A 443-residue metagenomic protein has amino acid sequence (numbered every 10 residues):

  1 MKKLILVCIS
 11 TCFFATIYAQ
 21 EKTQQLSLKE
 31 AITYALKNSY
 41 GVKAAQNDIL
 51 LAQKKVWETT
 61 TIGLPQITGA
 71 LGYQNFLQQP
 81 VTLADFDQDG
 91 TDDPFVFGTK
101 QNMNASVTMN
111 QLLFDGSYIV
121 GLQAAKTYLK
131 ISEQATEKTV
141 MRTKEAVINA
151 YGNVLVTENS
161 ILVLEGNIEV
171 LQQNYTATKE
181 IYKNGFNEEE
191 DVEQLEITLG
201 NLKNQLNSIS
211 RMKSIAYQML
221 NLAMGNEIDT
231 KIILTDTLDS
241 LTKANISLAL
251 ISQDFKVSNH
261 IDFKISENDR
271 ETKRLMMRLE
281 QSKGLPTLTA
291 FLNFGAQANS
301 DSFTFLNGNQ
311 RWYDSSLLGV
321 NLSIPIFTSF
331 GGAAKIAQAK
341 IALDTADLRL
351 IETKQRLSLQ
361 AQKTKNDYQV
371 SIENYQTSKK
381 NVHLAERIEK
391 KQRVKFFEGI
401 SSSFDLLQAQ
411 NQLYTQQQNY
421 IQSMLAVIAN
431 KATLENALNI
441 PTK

Functional and structural regions predicted by a protein language model:
M1-K29, S39, V427, T442-K443: Bacterial Sec-dependent N-terminal signal peptides
A19-T68, G72, Q78, I228 (+1 more regions): Bacterial Sec-pathway N-terminal export signals of envelope proteins
E21-Q24, A70-Q111, T237-N245, F291-I324: Small/polar, glycine/serine/threonine/aspartate-rich low-complexity segments that form flexible
E30, K54, R142-V257, S371: Periplasmic alpha-helical coiled-coil/stalk elements that build and connect Gram-negative outer-membrane
K43-N47, T60-T61, L113-V140, E190 (+6 more regions): Sec/SRP-type N-terminal targeting helices
T61, N204-N226, V382-I440: Short segments within alpha-helical structural elements
